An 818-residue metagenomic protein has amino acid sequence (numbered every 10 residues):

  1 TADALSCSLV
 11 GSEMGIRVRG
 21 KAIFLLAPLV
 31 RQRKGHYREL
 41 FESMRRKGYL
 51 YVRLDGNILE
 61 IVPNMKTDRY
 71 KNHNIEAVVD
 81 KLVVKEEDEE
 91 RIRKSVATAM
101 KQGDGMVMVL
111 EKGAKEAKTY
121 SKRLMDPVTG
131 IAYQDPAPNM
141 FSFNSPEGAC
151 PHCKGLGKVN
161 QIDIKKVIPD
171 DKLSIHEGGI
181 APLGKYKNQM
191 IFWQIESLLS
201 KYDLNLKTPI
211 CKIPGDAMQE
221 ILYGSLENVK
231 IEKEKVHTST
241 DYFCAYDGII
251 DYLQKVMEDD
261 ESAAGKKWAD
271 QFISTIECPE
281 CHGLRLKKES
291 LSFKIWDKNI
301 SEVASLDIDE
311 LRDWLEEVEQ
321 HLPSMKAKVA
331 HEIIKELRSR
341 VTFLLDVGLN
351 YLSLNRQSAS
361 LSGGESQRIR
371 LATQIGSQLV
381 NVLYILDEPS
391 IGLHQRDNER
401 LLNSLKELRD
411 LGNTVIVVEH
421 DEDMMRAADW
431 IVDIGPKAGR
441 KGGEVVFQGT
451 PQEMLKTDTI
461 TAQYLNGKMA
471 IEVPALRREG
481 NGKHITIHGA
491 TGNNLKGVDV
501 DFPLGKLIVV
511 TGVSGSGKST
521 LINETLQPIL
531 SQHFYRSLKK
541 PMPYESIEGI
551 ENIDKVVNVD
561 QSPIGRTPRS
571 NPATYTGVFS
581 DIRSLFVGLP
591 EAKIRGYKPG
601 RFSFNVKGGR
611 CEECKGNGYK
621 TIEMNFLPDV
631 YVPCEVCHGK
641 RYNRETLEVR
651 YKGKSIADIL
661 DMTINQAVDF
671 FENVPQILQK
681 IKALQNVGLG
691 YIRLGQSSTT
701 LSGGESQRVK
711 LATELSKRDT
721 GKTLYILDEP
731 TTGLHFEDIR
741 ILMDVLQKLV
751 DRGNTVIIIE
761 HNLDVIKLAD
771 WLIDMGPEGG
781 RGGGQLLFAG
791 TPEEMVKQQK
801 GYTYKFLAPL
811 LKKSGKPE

Functional and structural regions predicted by a protein language model:
A2-G11, G15-I16: Single conserved hydrophobic/aromatic residue that forms the stacking wall/gate of nucleotide- or nucleobase-binding
S12-E13, R17-E818: Conserved phosphate-binding elements of NTP-dependent enzyme cores
